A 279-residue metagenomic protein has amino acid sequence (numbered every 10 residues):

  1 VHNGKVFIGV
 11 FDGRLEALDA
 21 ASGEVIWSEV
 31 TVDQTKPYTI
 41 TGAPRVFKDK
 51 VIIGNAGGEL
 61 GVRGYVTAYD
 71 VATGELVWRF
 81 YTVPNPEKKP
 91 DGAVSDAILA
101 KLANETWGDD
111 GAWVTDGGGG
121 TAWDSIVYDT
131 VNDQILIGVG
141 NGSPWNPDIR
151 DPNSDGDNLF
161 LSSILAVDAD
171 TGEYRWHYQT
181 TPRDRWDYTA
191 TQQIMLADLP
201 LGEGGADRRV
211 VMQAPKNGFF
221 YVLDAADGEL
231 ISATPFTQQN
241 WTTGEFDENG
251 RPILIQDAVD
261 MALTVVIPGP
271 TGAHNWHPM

Functional and structural regions predicted by a protein language model:
V1-R14, T39-E59, R63, G118-I149 (+3 more regions): Repeat-blade elements of multi-bladed beta-propeller folds
H2-V66, A72, L76-W113, A122-W123: Asp-box/WD-like beta-propeller blade repeats and closely related beta-sheet repeat scaffolds
D19-S22, V71-T73, A169-T171, A225-D227: Short loop/turn segments that connect beta-strands within beta-propeller blades
E24-D33, E75-N85, K89-D116, P152-D155 (+2 more regions): Aromatic (tryptophan-biased) beta-strands that constitute blades/sheets of beta-rich domains
L60-G61, N85-K88, S143-P147, Y174 (+5 more regions): Flexible loop/turn segments at secondary-structure boundaries
N141, I149-D151, D155, D168-T171 (+1 more regions): Long hydrophobic segments that form regular secondary structure
Q193-T237, W241-T243, A258-G269, H274-N275: Phosphate/diphosphate-binding loops
